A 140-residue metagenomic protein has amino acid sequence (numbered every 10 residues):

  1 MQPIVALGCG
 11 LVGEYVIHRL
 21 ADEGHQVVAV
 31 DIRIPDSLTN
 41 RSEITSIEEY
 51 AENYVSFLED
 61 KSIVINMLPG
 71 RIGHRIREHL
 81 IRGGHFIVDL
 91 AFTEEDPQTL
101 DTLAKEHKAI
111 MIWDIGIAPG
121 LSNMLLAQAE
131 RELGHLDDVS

Functional and structural regions predicted by a protein language model:
P3, Q26-V28, F86, D138: Residues at the starts of beta-strands that form the adenosine-phosphate
I4-G8: Conserved N-terminal Rossmann-fold NAD(P)-binding element of oxidoreductases
V12: Hydrophobic/small residue at the entry helix of a nucleotide-binding pocket
I17, A21: Gly/Ala-rich phosphate-binding loop of Rossmann-like dinucleotide-binding domains, activating on the conserved
H25-T39: NAD(P)-binding Rossmann-fold cofactor-contacting core
I47-P97: NAD(P)H-binding glycine-rich loop region in Rossmannoid oxidoreductase-like domains and their noncatalytic homologs
L90-W113: Rossmann-fold NAD(P)-binding glycine/threonine-rich loop
A109-S140: Rossmann-like dinucleotide-binding core of oxidoreductases
